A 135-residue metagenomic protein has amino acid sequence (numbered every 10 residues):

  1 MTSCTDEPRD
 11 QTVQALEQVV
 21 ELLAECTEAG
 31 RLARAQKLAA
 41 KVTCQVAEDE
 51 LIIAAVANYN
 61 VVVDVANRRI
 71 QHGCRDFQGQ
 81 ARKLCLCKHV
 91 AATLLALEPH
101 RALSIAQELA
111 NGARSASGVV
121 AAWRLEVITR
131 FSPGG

Functional and structural regions predicted by a protein language model:
M1-G135: Long, low-complexity, compositionally biased intrinsically disordered regions
